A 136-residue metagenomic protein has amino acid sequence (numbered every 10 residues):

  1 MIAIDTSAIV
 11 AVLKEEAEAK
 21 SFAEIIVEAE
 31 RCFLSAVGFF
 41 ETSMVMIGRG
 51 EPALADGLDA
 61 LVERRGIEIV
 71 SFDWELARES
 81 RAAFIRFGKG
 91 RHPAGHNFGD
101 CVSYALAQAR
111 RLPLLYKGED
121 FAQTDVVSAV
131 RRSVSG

Functional and structural regions predicted by a protein language model:
M1-L34, I47-A60, G136: Short, well-structured N-terminal submotif of metal-dependent ribonuclease cores
I9-V10, F39, F121-A122: A generic structural signal for short hydrophobic patches within well-formed alpha-helices
I26, E63, Q108: Anion (oxyanion) recognition and catalysis
A29-C32, R65-E68, L112: Short active-site oxyanion
A36-V37, W74, G118-E119: Short secondary-structure boundary segments
S43, R49-E68, D73-E75: Active-site-proximal, substrate-binding regions of enzyme catalytic domains and RNA-binding/basic surfaces
E68-P113: Active-site neighborhoods of divalent-metal-dependent phosphate/nucleic-acid chemistry enzymes
Y104-G136: Acidic, PIN/NYN-like endoribonuclease modules and their adjacent C-terminal/linker elements
